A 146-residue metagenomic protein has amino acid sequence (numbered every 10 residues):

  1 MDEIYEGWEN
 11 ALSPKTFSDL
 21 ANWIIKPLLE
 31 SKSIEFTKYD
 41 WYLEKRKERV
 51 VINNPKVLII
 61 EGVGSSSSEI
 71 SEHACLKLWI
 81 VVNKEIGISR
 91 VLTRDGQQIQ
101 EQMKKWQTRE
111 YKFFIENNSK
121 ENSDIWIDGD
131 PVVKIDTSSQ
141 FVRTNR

Functional and structural regions predicted by a protein language model:
M1-L58: Conserved nucleotide-sensing/catalytic segment adjacent to the nucleotide-binding pocket in NTP-handling enzymes
I4, V63, D130: Anionic group-transfer/hydrolysis microenvironments
E6-W8, S67-S68, G87, K134-D136: Conserved protein kinase catalytic core
F17-A21, I60, V81, Q100-M103: Amphipathic alpha-helical transducer elements in NTP-driven molecular machines
R46-R94: ATP-dependent NMP and nucleoside kinases share a basic, alpha-helical "lid"
E72, L76, T93, Q97 (+1 more regions): NTP-dependent small-molecule kinase module
I80-E116, S123: Conserved catalytic-core segment of NTP-binding enzymes
